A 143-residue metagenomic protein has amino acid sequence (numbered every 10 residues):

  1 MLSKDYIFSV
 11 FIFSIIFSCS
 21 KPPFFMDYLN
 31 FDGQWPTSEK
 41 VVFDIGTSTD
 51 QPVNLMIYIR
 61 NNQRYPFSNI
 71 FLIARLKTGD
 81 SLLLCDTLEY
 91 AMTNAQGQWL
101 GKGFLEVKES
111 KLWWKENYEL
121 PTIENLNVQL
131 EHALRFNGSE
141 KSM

Functional and structural regions predicted by a protein language model:
I16-S18: C-terminal motif of bacterial Sec signal peptides marking the signal peptidase cleavage site
S20-P23: Bacterial signal peptide processing site
V41-N69: Post-signal-peptide N-terminal segment of Sec-exported extracytoplasmic proteins
D50-I57, Y118-L134: Noncatalytic modules at the cell exterior or secretory-pathway interfaces, chiefly beta-strand-rich lectin/adhesion
N62-R64, E109-L112, E131-E140: Short acidic/polar inter-strand loop motif in beta-rich domains
P66-L72, S142-M143: Short coil-to-beta strand junction motifs in C2/discoidin
L88-E119: An anionic, turn-rich surface loop/hairpin at beta-sheet edges that serves as a generic interaction/coordination patch
